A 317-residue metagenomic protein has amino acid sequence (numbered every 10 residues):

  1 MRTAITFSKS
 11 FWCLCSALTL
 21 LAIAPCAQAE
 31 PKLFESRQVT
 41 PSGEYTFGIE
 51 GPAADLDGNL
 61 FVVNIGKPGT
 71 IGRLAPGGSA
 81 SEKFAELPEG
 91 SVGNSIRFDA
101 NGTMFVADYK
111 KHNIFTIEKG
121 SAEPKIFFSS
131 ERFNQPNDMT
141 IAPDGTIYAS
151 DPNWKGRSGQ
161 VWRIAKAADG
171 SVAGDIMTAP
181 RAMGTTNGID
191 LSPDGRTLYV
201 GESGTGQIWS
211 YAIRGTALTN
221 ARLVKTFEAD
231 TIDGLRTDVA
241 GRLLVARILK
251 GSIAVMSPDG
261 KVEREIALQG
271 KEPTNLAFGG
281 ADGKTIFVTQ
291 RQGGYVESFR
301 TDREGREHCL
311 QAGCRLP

Functional and structural regions predicted by a protein language model:
C13-I23: Bacterial N-terminal signal peptides
E30-Y45: A short helix->beta-strand "capping" segment at the edge of beta-propeller domains
G43-L60, L87-D108, N113, S130-S158 (+6 more regions): Beta-rich, blade/repeat-based domains predominating in secreted/periplasmic proteins but also intracellular
V62-E82: Beta-propeller domains
T70-G72, N113-F115, Q160-W162, Q207-W209 (+2 more regions): A short loop-to-beta-strand structural motif that recurs across blades of beta-propeller domains
A75-S79, E118-A122, A165-G170, A212-T216 (+2 more regions): Short loop/turn segments that connect beta-strands within beta-propeller blades
E82-E86, K125-S129, A173-P180, T219-K225 (+2 more regions): Beta-propeller fold detector
Y211-L276: Glycine/small-residue-rich hydrophobic helix-like segments
